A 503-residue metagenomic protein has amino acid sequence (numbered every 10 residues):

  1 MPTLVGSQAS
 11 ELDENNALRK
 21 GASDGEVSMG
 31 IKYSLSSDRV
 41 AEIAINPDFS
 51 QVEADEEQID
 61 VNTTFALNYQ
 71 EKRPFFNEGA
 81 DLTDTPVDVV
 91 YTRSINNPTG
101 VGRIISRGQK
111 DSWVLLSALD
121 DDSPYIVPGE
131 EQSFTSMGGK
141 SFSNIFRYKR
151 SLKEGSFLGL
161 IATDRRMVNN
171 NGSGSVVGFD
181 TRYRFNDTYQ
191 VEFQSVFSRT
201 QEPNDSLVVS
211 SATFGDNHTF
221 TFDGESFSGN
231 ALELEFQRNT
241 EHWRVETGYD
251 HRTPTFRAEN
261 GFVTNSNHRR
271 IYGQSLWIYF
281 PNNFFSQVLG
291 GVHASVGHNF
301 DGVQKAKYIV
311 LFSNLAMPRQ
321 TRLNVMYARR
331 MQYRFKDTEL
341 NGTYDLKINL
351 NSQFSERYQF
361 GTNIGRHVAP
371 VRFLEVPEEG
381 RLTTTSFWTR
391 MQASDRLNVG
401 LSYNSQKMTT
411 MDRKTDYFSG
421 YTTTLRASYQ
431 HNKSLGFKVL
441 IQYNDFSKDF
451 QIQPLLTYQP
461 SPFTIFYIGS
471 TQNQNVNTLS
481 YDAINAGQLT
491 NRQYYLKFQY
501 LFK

Functional and structural regions predicted by a protein language model:
M1-R150, G159-L160, N171: Structural preference for beta-rich elements and adjacent junctions enriched in aromatics
L4-S23, I126-F142, R147-K149, I161 (+7 more regions): Primarily recognizes Gram-negative and organellar outer-membrane beta-barrels
V5-S7, S34-D38, A44-S50, Q109 (+10 more regions): An acidic- and aromatic-residue-enriched active-site/binding cleft used to recognize and process polar
A17, S28-G30, N46-S50, A162-V168 (+5 more regions): Conserved short loop/turn motifs at secondary-structure junctions
S28, K32, S37-E42, V101-R103 (+9 more regions): Beta-sheet entry/capping signal
L35-S37, S141-D164, N169-F197: Transmembrane beta-barrel wall of Gram-negative outer-membrane proteins
N97-T99, G174, F185, V191-K503: Exposed, low-structure sequence patches enriched in small/polar residues
S106-Q109, K149-F157, N282-S286, R357: Glycine-rich phosphate/diphosphate-binding loops that line cofactor/substrate pockets in enzymes
